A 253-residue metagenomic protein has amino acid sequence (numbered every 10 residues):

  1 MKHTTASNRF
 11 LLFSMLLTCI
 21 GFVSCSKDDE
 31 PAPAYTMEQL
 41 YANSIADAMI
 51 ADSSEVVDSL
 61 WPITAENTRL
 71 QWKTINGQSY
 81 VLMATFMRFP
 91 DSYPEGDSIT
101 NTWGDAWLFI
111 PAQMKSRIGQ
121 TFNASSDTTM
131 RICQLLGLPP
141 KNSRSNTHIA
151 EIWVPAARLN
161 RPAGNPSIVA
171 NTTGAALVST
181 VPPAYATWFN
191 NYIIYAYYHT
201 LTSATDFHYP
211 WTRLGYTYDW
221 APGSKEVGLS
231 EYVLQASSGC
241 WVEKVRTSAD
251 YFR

Functional and structural regions predicted by a protein language model:
K2-H3, W72-K73, I99, L138-R144: A general structural signal for short secondary-structure junctions and capping/turn motifs
K2-L12: Bacterial N-terminal signal peptides that target proteins for export
G21-S24: C-terminal motif of bacterial Sec signal peptides marking the signal peptidase cleavage site
D28-F109: ADP-ribose/NAD+-binding catalytic cleft of ART/PARP-like enzymes
F89, Q113-S116, A157-N160: Solvent-exposed loop/turn segments at secondary-structure junctions within structured extracellular/periplasmic domains
A112-L135: Short active-site loop/helix that positions an aromatic residue
L136-R253: Conserved NAD+-utilizing ADP-ribose enzyme module
